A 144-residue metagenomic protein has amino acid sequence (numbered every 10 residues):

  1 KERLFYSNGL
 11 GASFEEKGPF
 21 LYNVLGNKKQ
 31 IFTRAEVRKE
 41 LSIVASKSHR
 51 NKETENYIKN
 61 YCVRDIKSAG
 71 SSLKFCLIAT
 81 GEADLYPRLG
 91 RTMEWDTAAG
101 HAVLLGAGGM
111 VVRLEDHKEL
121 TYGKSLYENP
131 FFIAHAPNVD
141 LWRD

Functional and structural regions predicted by a protein language model:
K1-F75, S125-D144: Acidic beta-strand-loop-alpha-helix segment within the catalytic core of divalent metal-dependent phosphate-processing
K47, G90-T92, L114-H117: Short secondary-structure boundary segments
V63, R88-L89: A generic structural signal for short
S71, L89-G90: Beta->alpha turn/N-cap motifs
L77-A79, A98-L105: Hydrophobic residues within well-ordered alpha-helices
T80-L85, G108-M110: Alpha-to-beta junction loops
W95: Acidic donor-binding loop at a coil-to-helix junction in glycosyltransferase catalytic cores that engages
G109-S125: Acidic, metal-binding active-site segment of PIN/NYN-like and related structure-specific nucleases
